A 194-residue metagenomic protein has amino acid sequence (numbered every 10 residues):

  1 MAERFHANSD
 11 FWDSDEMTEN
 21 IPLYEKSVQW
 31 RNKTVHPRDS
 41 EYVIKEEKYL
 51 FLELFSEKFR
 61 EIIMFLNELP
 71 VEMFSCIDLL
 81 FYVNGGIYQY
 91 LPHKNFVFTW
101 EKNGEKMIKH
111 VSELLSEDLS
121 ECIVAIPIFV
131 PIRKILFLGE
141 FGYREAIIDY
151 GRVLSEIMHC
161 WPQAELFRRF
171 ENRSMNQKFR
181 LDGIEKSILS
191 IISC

Functional and structural regions predicted by a protein language model:
M1-C194: N-terminal accessory segments that position/regulate proteins before the catalytic core
